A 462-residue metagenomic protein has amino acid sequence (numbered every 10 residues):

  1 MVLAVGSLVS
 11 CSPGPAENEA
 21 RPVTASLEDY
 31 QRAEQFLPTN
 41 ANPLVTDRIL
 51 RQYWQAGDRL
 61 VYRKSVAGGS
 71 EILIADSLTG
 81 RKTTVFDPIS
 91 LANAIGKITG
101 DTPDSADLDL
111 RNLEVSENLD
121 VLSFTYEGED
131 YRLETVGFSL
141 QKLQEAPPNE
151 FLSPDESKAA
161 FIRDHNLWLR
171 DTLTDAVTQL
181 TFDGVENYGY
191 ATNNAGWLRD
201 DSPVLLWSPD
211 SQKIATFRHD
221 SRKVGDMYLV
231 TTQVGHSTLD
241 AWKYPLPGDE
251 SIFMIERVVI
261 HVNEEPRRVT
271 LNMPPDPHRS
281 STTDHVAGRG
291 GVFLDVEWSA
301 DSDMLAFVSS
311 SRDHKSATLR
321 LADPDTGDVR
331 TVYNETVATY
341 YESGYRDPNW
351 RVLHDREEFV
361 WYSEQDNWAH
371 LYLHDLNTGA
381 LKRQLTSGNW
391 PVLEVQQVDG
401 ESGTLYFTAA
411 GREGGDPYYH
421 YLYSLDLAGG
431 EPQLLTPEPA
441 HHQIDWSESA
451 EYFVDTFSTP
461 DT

Functional and structural regions predicted by a protein language model:
M1-S7: Bacterial N-terminal signal peptides
C11-D461: Beta-propeller folds
